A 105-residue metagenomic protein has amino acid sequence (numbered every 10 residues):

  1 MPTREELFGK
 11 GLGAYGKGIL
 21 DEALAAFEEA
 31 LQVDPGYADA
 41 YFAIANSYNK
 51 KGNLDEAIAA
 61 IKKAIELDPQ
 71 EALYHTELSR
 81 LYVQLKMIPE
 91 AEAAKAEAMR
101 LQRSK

Functional and structural regions predicted by a protein language model:
M1-R4, E77-K105: Terminal, low-structured helical/coil segments at or just beyond the last alpha-helical repeat
P2-V33: Alpha-helical segment of the N-proximal tetratricopeptide repeat
G16-A26, K51-K63, L85-E97: Structural signature of tandem alpha-helical TPR/SEL1-like repeats, specifically the intra-repeat loop/turn
